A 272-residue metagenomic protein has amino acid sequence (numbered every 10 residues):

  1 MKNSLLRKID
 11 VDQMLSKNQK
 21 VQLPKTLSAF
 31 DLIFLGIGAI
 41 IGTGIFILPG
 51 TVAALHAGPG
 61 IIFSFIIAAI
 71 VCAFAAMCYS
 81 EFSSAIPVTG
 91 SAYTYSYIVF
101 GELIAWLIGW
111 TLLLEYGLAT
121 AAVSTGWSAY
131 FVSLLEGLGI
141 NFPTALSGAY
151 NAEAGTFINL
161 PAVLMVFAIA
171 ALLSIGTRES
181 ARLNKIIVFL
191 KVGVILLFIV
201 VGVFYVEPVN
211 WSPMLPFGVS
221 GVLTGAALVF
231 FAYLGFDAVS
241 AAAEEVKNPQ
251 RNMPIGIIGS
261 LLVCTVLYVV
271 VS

Functional and structural regions predicted by a protein language model:
M1-G50, A54-P59, C72-M77, I86-T89: Membrane-interface "cap" regions at the ends of multi-pass membrane proteins
M1-K17, L48, I67, A129 (+5 more regions): Membrane-embedded helix-loop-helix hairpins and adjacent transmembrane boundary segments in multi-pass transporters
S16-L23, I62, G139-L164, I186-S272: Helix-loop-helix junctions that connect adjacent transmembrane segments in multi-pass membrane transporters
I33-I40, I66, I70, W110 (+5 more regions): Residue-level signature of the transmembrane alpha-helical core of multi-pass small-molecule transporters
L35, F46, C72, A76-Y79 (+5 more regions): Alpha-helical transmembrane segments and their lipid-water interface positions in multi-pass membrane proteins
T51-A54, F63-S64, A73-V166, A171-S174: Hydrophobic transmembrane alpha-helices that form the core helical bundles of multi-pass secondary transporters
